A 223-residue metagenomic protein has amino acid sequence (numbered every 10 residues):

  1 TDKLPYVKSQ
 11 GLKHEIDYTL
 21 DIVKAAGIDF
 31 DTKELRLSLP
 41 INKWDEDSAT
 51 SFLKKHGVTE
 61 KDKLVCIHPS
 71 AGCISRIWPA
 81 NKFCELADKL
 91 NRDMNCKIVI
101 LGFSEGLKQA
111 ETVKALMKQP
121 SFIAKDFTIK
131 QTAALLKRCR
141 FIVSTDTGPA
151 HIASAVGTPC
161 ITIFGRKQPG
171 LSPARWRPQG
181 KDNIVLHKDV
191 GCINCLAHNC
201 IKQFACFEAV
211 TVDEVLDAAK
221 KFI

Functional and structural regions predicted by a protein language model:
T1-I223: Catalytic machinery of carbohydrate-active enzymes, primarily nucleotide-sugar-dependent glycosyltransferases
